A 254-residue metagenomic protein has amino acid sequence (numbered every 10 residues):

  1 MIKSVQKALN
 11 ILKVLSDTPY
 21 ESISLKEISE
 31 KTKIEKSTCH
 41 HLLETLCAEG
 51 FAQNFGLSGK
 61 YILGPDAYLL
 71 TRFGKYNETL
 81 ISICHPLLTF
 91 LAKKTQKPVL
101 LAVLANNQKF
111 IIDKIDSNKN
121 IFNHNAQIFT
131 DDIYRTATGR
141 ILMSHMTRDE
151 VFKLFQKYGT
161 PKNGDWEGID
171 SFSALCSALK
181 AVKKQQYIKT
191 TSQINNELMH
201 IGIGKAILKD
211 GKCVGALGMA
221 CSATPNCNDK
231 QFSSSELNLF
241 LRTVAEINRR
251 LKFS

Functional and structural regions predicted by a protein language model:
M1-I23, T89-K119, L241-S254: An N-terminal domain-start capping segment
M1-N77, R249: N-terminal helix-turn-helix
I62-K157: Amphipathic alpha-helical effector-binding/dimerization core of metabolite-sensing transcriptional regulators
I83-L91, F155-G204, R250: Short, basic/aromatic recognition patches
E197-M199, V214-S254: Juxtadomain coupling helices with adjacent low-complexity linkers
K205-D210: Sensor-regulatory modules in signal-transduction proteins
